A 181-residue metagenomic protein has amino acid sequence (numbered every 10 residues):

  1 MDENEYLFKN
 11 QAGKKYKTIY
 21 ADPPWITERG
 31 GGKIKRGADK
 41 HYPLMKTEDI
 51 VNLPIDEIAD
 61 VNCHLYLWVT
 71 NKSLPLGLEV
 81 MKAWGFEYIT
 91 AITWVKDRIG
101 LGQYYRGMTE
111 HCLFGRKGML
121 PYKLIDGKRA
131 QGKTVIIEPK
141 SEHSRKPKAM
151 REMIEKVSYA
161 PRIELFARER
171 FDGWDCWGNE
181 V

Functional and structural regions predicted by a protein language model:
M1-V181: Class I S-adenosyl-L-methionine-dependent methyltransferase catalytic core
